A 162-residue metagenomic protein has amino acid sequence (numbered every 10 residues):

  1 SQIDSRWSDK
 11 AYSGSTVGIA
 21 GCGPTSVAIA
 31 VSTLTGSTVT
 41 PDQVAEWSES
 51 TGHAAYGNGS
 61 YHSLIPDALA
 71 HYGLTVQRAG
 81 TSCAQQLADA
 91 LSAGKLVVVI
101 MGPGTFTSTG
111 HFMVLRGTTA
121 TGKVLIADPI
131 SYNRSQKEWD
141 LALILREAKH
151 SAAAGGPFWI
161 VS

Functional and structural regions predicted by a protein language model:
S1-A55, K137-E138: Active-site-adjacent structural segments surrounding the nucleophilic cysteine of cysteine proteases and isopeptidases
I3, A79-S82, P129: Conserved beta-strand termini and adjacent loop/short-helix elements that scaffold enzyme active sites in alpha/beta
C22, L96-S131: Catalytic nucleophile-His microenvironment captured as a short glycine-rich beta-strand/loop that brackets
G23-V31, P41, A45, H62-L69 (+4 more regions): Extracytoplasmic/secreted envelope proteins and their assembly/folding machinery, especially bacterial periplasmic
G36-V39, W47-G80: Mid-length scaffold segments of soluble, non-membrane domains
Y56-I65, F106-H111, R134-Q136: Extracytoplasmic/secreted cell-surface and envelope-processing proteins
D89-G94: Soluble sensory domains of the PAS superfamily and closely related sensory modules
T118-S162: Noncatalytic regulatory segments and standalone regulatory/sensor domains
